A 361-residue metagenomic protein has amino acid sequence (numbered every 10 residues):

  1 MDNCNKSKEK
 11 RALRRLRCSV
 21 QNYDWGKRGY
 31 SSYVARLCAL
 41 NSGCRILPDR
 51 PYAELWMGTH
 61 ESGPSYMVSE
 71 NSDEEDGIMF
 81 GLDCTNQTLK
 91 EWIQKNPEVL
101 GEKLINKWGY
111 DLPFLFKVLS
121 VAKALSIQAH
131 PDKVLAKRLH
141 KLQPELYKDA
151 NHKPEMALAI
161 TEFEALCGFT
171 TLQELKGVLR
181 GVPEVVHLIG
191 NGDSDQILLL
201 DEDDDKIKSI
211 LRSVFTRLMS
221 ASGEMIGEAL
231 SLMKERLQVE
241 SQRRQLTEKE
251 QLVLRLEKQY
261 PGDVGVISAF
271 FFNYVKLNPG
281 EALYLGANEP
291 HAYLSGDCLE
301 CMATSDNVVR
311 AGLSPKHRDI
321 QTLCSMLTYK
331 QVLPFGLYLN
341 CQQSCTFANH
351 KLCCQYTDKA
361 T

Functional and structural regions predicted by a protein language model:
M1-Q242, P315-G336, C341-C345, C353: Transition-metal
Y52-E54, F272, N288, G296-C298 (+2 more regions): Active-site lining segments that contact anionic ligands and/or coordinate catalytic metals
A124-D132, K276-S295, T361: Conserved metal-binding segment of the jelly-roll/cupin
A229-L246, E250-L256, G262: Membrane-embedded hairpin module used as a gating/binding unit in multi-pass transport and secretion proteins
E250, L254-G262, A348-T361: C-terminal accessory/binding modules appended to enzymatic or scaffolding proteins
Q251-P279: Conserved AWS/pre-SET-to-SET junction and N-terminal core of the SET lysine methyltransferase domain, specifically
F271-Y274, P279, A287-P290, Q343-S344 (+1 more regions): Generic recognition of flexible, low-complexity loop/linker segments
Y284-G286, A292-K316: Anionic-ligand-binding alpha/beta catalytic cores of soluble enzymes and soluble regulatory domains that recognize
